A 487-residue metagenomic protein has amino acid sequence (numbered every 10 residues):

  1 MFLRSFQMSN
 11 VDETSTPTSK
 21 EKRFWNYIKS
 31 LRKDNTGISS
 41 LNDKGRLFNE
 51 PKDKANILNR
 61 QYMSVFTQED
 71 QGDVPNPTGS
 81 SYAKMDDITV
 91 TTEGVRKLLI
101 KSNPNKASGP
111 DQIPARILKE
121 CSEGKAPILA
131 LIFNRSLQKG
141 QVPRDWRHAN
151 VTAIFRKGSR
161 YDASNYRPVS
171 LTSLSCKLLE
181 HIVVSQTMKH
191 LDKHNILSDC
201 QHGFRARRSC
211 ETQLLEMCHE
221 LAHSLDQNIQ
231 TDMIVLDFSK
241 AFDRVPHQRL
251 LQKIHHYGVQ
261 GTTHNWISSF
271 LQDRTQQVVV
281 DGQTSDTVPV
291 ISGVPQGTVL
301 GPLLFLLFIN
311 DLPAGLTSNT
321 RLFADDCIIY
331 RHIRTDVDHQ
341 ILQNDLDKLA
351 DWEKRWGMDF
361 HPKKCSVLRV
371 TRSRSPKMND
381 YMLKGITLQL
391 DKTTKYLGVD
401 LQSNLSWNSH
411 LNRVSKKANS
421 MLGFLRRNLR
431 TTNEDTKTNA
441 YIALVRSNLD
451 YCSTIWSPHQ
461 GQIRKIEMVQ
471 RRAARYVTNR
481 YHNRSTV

Functional and structural regions predicted by a protein language model:
S19-N165, S170, L174, L178 (+3 more regions): Surface-exposed loop/turn segments and immediately adjacent short secondary-structure elements within folded domains
N105-I113, V151, D162-L171, T212-Q252: Conserved catalytic palm subdomain of right-hand nucleotidyl-transferase polymerases, strongest for RNA-directed enzymes
G109, H148-V151, R167, Q201-F204 (+9 more regions): Catalytic palm active-site di-aspartate
K119, K240-Y257, C327-K354: Catalytic palm subdomain of template-directed nucleic-acid polymerases, centered on the conserved carboxylate motif
V183-Q201, D226, P302-R331, T432: Active-site palm subdomain of RNA-directed nucleic acid polymerases
F238-A324, H332: Conserved polymerase palm-domain catalytic core
N344, D359-T393: Short, conserved micro-motifs composed of acidic
G385-I455: Basic, alpha-helical interaction scaffolds
